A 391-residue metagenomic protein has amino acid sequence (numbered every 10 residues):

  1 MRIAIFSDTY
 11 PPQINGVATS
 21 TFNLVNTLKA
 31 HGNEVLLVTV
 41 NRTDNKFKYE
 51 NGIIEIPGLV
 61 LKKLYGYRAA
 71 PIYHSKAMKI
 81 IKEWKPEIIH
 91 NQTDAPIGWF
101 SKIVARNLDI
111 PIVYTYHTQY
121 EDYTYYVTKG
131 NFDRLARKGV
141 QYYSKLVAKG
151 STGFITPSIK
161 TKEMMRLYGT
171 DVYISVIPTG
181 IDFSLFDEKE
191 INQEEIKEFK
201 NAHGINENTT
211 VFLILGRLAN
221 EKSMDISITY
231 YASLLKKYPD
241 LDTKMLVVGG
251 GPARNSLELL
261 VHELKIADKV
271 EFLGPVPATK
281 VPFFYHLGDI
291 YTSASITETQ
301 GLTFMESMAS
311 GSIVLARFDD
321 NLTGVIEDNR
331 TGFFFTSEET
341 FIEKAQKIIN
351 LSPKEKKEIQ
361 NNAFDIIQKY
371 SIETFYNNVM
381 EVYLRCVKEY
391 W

Functional and structural regions predicted by a protein language model:
M1-N45, Y49-E55, L384: N-terminal subdomain of nucleotide-sugar transferases
N41, K160, G180: Carbohydrate-associated surface elements
A148, L273-V276, F283-G288: Short alpha-helical donor nucleotide-sugar binding micro-motif in glycosyltransferases
N206-K222, I228-S233: Conserved donor-binding/catalytic core segment of Leloir-type glycosyltransferases
S256-V276: Nucleotide-activated donor-binding/catalytic signature segment of Leloir-type glycosyltransferases, i.e., the conserved
I296: Aromatic "clamp/platform" in nucleotide-sugar-dependent glycosyltransferases that forms part of the donor/acceptor
I313-A316: Short hydrophobic beta-strand element within catalytic cores of glycosyltransferases and related nucleotide-activated
D328-E339, K347-P353: Conserved acidic donor-binding segment of nucleotide-sugar-dependent glycosyltransferases
